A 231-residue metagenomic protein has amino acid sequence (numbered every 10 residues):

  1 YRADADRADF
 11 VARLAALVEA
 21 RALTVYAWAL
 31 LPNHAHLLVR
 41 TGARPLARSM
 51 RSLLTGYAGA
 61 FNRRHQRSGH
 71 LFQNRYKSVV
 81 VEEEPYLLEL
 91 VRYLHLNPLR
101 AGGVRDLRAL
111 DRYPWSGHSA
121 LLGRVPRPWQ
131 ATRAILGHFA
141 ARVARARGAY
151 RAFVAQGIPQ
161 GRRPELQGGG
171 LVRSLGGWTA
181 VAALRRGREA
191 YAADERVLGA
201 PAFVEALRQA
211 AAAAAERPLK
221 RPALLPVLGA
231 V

Functional and structural regions predicted by a protein language model:
Y1-P32, R40-V231: Short Pro-Cys-Gly-centered "Cys-loop" motif that presents a nucleophilic cysteine in a tight turn
